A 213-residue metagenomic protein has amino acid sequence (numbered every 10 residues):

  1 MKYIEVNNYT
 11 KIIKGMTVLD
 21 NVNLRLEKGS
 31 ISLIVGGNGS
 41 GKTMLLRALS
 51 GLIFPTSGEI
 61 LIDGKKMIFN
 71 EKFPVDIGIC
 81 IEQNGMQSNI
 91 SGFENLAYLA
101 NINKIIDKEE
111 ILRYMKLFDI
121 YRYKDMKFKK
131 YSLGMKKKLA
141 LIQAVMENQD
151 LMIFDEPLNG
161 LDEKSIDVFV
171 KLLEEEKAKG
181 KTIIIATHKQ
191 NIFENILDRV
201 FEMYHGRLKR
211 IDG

Functional and structural regions predicted by a protein language model:
S50: Helix-to-loop junction immediately C-terminal to a conserved catalytic motif
G58-F73: Conserved ABC transporter NBD signature motif
A97, K108-K124: Conserved ABC ATPase "signature" region
M152-E156: Catalytic Walker B motif of ABC-type/P-loop ATPase nucleotide-binding domains
T187-H188: H-loop/switch region of ABC-family ATPase nucleotide-binding domains
